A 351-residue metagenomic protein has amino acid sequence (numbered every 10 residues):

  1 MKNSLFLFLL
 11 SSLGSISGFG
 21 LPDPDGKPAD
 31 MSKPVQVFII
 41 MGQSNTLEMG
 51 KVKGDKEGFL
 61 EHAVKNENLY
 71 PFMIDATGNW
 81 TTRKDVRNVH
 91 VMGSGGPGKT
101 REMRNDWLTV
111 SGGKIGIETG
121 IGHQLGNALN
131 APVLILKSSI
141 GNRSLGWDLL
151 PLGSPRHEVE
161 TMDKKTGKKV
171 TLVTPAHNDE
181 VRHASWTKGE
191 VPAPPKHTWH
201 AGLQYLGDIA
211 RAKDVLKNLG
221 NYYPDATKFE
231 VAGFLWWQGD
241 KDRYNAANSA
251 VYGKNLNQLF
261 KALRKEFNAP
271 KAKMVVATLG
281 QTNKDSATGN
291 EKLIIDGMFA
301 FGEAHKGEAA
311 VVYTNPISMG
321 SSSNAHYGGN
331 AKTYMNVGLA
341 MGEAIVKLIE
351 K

Functional and structural regions predicted by a protein language model:
M1-S4: Positively charged n-region of N-terminal signal peptides that target proteins for export
L7-S15: Bacterial N-terminal signal peptides
I16-G20: Sec/Tat signal peptide C-region and signal peptidase I cleavage site
L21-K351: Cell-envelope and extracellular/periplasmic
